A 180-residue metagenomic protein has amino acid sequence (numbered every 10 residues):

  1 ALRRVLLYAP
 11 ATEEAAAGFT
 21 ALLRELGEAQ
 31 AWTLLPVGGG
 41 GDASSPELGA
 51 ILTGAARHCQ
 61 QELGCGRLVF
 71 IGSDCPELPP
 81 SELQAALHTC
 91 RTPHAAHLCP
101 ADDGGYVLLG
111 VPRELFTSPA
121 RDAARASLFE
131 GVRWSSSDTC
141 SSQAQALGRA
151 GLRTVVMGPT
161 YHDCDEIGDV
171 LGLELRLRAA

Functional and structural regions predicted by a protein language model:
A1-R3: A short, N-terminal amphipathic alpha-helix
L6-A11: Short internal beta-strands
T12-A21: Short, charged/polar "capping" segments at the starts of alpha-helices and the immediately preceding loops
A21-R67: Short phosphate-binding loop-to-helix
I71-S73: Active-site acidic Asp-centered loop
P76-D103: Conserved donor-nucleotide/metal-binding helix-loop-beta segment in metal-dependent transferases, i.e., the alpha-helix
F116-P119, A123-L147: Short, glycine-/small-residue-rich phosphate/pyrophosphate-handling segment
D138-A180: Conserved alpha/beta core of the MobA/IspD/sugar-nucleotide pyrophosphorylase nucleotidyltransferase superfamily
